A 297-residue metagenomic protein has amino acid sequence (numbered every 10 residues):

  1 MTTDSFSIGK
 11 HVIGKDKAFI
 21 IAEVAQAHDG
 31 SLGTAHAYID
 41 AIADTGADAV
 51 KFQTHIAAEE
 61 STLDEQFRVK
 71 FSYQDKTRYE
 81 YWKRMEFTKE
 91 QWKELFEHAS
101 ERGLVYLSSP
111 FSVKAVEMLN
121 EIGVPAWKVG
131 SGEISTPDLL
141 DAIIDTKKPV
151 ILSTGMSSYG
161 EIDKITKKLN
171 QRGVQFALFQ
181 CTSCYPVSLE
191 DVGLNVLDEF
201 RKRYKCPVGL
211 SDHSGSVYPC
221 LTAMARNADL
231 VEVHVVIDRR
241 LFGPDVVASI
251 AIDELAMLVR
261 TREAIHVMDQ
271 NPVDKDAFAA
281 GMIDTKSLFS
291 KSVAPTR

Functional and structural regions predicted by a protein language model:
M1-R297: Catalytic cores and adjacent flexible loops of soluble metabolic enzymes that perform enolate/carbanion chemistry on
